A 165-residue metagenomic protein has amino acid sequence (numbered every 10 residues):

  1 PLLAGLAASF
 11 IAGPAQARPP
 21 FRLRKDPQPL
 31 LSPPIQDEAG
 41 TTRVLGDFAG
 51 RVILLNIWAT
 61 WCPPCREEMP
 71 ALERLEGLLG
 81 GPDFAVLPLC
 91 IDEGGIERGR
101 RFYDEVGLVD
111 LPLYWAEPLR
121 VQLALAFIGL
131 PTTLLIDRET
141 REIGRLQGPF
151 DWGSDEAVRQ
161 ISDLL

Functional and structural regions predicted by a protein language model:
P1-A17: N-terminal export signals
A17, G50, P149-W152: A short acidic/small-residue loop/turn micro-motif
A17-L45: N-terminal "domain-start" segment that seeds a small globular fold
L30-L31, I53, L130-T132: Short loop/turn microsegments at loop-to-beta-strand junctions
G46-C62: Short active-site neighborhood of thiol/selenol oxidoreductases, capturing the structured segment around
A49-R51, G81, L108-D110, F127: Active-site acidic short loop of glycosyltransferases
R66-V106, E117-L123: Structural microenvironment flanking redox-active thiols in thiol-disulfide oxidoreductases
E105-V109, A116-S162: Thiol/disulfide oxidoreductase modules built on the thioredoxin-like
